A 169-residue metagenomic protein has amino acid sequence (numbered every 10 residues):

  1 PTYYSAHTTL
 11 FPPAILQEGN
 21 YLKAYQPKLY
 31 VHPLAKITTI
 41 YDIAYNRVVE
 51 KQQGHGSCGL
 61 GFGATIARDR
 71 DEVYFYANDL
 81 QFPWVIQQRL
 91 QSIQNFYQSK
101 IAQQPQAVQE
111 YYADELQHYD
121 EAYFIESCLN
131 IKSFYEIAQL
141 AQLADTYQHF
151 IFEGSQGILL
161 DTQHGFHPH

Functional and structural regions predicted by a protein language model:
P1-H169: Non-transmembrane, aqueous-exposed alpha-helical and coiled segments at domain scale
